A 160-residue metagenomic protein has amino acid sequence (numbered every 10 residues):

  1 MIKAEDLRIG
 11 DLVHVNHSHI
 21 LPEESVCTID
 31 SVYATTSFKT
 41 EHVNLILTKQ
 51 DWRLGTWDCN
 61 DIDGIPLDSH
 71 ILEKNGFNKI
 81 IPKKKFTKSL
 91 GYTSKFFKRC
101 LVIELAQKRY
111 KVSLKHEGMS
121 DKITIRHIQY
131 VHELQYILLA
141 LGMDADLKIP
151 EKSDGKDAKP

Functional and structural regions predicted by a protein language model:
M1-K3: Short alpha-helix capping/helix-loop boundary micro-motifs
D11-L12, H19-N44: Short beta-strand-centered aromatic/proline hotspots
V13, C27-I29, L45, L101-I103 (+1 more regions): Hydrophobic beta-strand residues in large extracellular and virion-surface proteins
Q50-N78, I123-D144, P150-K152: Intrinsically disordered, low-complexity, charged/polar segments
N78-Q107: Amphipathic, interaction-prone secondary-structure segments
R99-Q129: Intrinsically disordered, low-complexity regulatory segments enriched in Ser/Thr/Pro and charged residues
E151-P160: Short acidic DE-rich linear segments
